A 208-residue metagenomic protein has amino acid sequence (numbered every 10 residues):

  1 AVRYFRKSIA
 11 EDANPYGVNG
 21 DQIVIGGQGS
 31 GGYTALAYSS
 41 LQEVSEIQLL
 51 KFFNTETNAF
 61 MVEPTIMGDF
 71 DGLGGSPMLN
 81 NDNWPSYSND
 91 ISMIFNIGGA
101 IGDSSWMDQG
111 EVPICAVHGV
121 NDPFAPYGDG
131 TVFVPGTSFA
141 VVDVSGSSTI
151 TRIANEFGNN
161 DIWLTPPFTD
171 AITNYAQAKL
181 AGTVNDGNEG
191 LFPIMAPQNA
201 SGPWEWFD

Functional and structural regions predicted by a protein language model:
V2, A35-L36, I91, T151: Extracytoplasmic/secreted envelope proteins and their assembly/folding machinery, especially bacterial periplasmic
R3-E11, S39-V44, G99, N155 (+1 more regions): Sec-exported extracytoplasmic/periplasmic mature domains
R3-G29, V44-L50, F60: Gly/Ser-rich "nucleophile elbow"/oxyanion-hole loop immediately N-terminal to the catalytic nucleophile in hydrolases
E11-I23, S105-W106, D161-I172: Surface-exposed patches in mature extracellular/periplasmic domains of secreted proteins
N19-I23, G32, N89-I94, G110-I114 (+1 more regions): Loop/turn elements at helix/coil->beta-strand transitions in domains of secreted/extracellular proteins
G27-A37: Glycine-rich nucleophile elbow surrounding the catalytic serine of serine-hydrolase chemistry
L36-I114, H118-G136: Hydrolase active-site cap/lid region
V112-F207: Active-site-adjacent alpha-helix of alpha/beta-hydrolase-fold enzymes
